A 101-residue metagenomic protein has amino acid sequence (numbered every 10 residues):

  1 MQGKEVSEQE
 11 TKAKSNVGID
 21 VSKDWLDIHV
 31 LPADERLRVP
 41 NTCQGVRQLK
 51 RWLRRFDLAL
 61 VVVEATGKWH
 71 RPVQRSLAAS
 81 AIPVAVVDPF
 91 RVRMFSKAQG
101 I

Functional and structural regions predicted by a protein language model:
M1-I101: Phosphate- and other anionic-substrate recognition elements at nucleic-acid/protein interfaces
